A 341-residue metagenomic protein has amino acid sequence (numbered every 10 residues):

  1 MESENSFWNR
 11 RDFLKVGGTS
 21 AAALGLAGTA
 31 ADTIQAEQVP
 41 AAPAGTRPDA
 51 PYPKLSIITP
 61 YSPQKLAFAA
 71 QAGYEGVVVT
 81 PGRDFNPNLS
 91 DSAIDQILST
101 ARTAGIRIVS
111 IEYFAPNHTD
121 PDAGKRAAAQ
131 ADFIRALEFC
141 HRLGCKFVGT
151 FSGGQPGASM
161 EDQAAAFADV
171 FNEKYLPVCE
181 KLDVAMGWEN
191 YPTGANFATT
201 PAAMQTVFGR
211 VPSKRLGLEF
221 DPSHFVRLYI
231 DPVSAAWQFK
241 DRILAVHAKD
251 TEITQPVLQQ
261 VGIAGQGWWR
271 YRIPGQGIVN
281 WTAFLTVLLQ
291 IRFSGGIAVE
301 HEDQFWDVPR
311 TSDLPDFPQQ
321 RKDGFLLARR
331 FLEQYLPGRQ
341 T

Functional and structural regions predicted by a protein language model:
M1-N9: N-terminal secretory signal peptides
G17-T19, A23-G28, P43, R47 (+7 more regions): Active-site acidic/histidine proton-transfer and metal-coordination neighborhood in alpha/beta enzyme cores
T29-Y61, Q71-A72: C-terminal segment of N-terminal export signals and the immediately downstream linker at the start of the mature
P53-T59, V77-V79, I108-Y113, V148-T150 (+4 more regions): Hydrophobic faces of well-ordered beta-strands that scaffold small-molecule active sites in alpha/beta enzyme cores
Y61-G82, G144: Catalytic domains of carbohydrate-active enzymes, especially glycoside hydrolases
A69, V77, A101, A129 (+5 more regions): Conserved, mostly hydrophobic/aromatic
V79-L98, Q155-A158: Glycine-rich, proline-tolerant flexible connector loops at the mouths of alpha/beta enzymes
N88, F197-P201, Q205, H224-S294 (+1 more regions): Gly/Pro-rich active-site loop or hairpin
